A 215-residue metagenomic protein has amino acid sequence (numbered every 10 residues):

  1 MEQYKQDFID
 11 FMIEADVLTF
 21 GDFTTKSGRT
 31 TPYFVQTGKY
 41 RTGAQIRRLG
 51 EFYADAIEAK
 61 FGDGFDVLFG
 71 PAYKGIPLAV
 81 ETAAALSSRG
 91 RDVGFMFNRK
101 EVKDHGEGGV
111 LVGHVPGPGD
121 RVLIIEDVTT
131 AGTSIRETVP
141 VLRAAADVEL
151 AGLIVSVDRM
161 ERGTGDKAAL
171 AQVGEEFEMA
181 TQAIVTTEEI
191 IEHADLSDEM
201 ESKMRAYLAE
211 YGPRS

Functional and structural regions predicted by a protein language model:
M1-I125, T130-S215: PRPP-associated nucleotide enzymes
